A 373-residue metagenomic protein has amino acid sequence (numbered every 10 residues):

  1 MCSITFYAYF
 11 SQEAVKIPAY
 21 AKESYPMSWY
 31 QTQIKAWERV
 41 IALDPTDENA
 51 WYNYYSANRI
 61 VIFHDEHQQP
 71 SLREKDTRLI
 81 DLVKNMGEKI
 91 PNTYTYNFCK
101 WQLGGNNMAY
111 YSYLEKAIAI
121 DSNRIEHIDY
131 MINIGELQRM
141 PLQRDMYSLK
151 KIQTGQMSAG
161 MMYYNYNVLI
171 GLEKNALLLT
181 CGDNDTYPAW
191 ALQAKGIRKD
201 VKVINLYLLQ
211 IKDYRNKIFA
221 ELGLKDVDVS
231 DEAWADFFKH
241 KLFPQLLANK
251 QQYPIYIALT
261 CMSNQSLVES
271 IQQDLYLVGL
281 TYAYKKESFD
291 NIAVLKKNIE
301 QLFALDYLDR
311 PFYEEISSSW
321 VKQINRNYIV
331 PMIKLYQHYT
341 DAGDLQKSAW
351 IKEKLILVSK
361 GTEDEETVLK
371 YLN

Functional and structural regions predicted by a protein language model:
T5-K174, L192-N373: ER/secretory pathway lumenal C-terminal domains and tails of membrane proteins involved in glycoprotein biogenesis
G160, D183-N184: Short beta->alpha linker loops
L179-D183, L206-Y207: Short His-Asn-centered micro-motif
Y187-P188: Phosphate- and divalent-cation-binding pockets in alpha/beta enzyme and binding domains that engage nucleotide-derived
